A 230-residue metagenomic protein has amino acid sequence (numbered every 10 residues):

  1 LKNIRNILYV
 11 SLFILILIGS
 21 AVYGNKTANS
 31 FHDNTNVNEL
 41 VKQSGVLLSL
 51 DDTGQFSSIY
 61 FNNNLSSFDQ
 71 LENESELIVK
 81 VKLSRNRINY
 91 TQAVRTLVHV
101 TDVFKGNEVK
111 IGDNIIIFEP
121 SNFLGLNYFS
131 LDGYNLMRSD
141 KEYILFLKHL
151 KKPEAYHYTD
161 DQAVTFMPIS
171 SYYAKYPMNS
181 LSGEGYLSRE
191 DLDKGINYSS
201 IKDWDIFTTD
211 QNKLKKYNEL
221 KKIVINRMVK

Functional and structural regions predicted by a protein language model:
K2-L50, N127-K230: Netrin-like (NTR/C345C) domain of secreted extracellular proteins
T53-Q70: Short glycine/threonine/proline-enriched tight-turn/helix- or strand-capping micro-motif at secondary-structure
Q70-K80: Short coil-to-beta-strand transition motifs
I78, I116, I144-L145: Hydrophobic beta-strand signal
K82-S84, T101: Conserved positions in beta-strands of structured domains
I88-H99: Short aromatic-glycine-enriched beta-strand elements
I111-Y134: Beta-strand/loop nucleic-acid-binding surfaces
